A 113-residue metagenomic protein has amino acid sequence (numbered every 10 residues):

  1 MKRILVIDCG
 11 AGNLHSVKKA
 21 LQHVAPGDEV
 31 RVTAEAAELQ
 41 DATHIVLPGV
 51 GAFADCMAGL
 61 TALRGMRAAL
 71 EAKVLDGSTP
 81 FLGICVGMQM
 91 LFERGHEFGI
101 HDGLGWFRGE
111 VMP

Functional and structural regions predicted by a protein language model:
M1-T79, V86, G105-M112: N-terminal beta1-alpha1 cap of cysteine-dependent amidohydrolase-like domains
M57, F92-R94: Short glycine-enriched nucleophile-adjacent loop and the immediately C-terminal alpha-helix near the catalytic center
C85-L91: Glycine-rich nucleophile elbow surrounding the catalytic serine of serine-hydrolase chemistry
G95-I100: Conserved hydrolase catalytic core segment
